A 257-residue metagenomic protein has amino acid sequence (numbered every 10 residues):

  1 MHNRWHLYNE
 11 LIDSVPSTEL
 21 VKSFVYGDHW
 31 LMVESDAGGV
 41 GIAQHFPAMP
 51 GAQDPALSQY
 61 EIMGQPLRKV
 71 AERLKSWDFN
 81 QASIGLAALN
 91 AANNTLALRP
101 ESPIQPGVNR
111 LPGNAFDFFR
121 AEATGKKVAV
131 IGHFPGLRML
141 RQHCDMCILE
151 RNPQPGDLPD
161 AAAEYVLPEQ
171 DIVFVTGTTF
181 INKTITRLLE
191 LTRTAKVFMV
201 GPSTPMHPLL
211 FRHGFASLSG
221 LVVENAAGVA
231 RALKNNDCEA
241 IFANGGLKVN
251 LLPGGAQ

Functional and structural regions predicted by a protein language model:
M1-G132, L233-N235, V249-Q257: Electropositive, gly/pro-rich neighborhoods at or near active sites that engage anionic ligands
I84-A87, N93-N94, K127-V166, T176: Conserved mixed alpha/beta catalytic, RNA-binding, or beta-rich assembly cores of soluble enzyme, regulatory
N109-D117, N152-A162, F180-I181: Active-site glycine-rich loop that binds ribose-phosphate moieties when present
A123, L140-R141, Y165-P168, L189-T194: Short, conserved loop/helix-junction motifs that constitute active-site signature segments in enzyme catalytic cores
K126, D171, A216: Conserved acidic residues
M139-L140, L158, T184-T186, L209-L210 (+1 more regions): Short glycine-/acidic-enriched loop or helix-start segments at secondary-structure transitions that form or flank
A163, T179-H213: Feature captures the catalytic cores and cofactor-binding loops of soluble hydro-lyases/lyases that act on carboxylate
V197-Q257: C-terminal functional extensions of proteins
